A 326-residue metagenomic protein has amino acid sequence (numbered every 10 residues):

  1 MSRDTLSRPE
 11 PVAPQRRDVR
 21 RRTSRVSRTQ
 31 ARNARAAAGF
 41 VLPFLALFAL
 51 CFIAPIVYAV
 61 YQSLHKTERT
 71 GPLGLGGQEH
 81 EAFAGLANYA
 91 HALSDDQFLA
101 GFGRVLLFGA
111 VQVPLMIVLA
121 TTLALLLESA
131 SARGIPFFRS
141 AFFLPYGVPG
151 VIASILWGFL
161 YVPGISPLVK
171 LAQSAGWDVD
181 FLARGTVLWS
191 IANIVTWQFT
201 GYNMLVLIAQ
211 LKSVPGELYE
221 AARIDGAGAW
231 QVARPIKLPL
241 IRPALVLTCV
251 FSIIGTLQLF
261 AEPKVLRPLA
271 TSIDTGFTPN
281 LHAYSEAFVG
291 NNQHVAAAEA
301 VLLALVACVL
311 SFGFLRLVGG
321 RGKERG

Functional and structural regions predicted by a protein language model:
M1-A31: Short, Lys/Arg-rich, polar N-terminal cytosolic tail immediately upstream of the first transmembrane signal-anchor
N33-G326: A structural signal for multi-pass alpha-helical bundles of membrane permease subunits that mediate small-molecule
